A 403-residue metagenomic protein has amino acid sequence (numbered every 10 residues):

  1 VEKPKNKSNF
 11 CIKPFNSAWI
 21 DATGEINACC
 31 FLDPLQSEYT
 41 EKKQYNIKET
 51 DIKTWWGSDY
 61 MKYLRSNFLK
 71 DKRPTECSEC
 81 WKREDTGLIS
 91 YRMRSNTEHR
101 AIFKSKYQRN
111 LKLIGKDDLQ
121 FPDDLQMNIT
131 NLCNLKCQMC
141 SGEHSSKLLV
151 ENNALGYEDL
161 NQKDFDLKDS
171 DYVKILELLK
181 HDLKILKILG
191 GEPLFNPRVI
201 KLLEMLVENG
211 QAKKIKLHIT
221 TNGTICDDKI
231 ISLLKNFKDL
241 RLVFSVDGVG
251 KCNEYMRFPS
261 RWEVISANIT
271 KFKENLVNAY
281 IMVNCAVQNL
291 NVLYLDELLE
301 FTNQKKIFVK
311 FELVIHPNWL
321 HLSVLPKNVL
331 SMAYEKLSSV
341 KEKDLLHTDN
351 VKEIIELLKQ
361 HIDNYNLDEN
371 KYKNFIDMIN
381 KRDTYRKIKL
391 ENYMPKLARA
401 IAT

Functional and structural regions predicted by a protein language model:
V1-D21, E25-F31, Q36-K163, L179-K180 (+1 more regions): N-terminal pre-core extensions flanking Radical SAM catalytic domains
S17-T23, D239-V243, E263-A402: Conserved C-terminal portion of the radical SAM core fold that forms the substrate/S-adenosylmethionine-binding
Q36, L202-V207, L234-F237, P259-E263 (+1 more regions): Glycine-rich, phosphate-binding/catalytic loops in enzymes
P122-L132, E143-S170, H181-N196, N209-D227 (+3 more regions): Core AdoMet radical
E158-Y172, L179-L186, L202-E208, A212-K213 (+5 more regions): Eukaryote-biased activation of long, low-complexity terminal tails and linkers
K174-L178, M205-N209, S232-L233, N268-N275 (+1 more regions): A generic secondary-structure signal
R198-E204, D228-L234, Y294-D296: Distinct, well-ordered alpha-helical segments
